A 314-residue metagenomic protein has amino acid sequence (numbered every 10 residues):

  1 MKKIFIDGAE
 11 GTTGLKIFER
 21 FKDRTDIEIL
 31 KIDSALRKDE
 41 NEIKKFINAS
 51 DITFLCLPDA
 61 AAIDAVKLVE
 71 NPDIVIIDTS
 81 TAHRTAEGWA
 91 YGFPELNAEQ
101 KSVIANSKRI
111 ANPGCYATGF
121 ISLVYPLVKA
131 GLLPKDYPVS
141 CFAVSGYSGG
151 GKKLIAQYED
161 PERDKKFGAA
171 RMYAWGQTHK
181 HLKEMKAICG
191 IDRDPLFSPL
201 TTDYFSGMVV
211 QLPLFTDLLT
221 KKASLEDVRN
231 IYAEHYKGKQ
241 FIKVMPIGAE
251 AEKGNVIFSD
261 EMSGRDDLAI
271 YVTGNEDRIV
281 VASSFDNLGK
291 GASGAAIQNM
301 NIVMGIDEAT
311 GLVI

Functional and structural regions predicted by a protein language model:
M1-G168, M172-Y173, T273-N275, T310: N-terminal Rossmann-like NAD(P) cofactor-binding subdomain of oxidoreductases, focused on the glycine-rich
E10-K44, C56, Y137-P138, F142-A143 (+1 more regions): C-terminal substrate-binding/catalytic lobe of Rossmann-fold NAD(P)-dependent oxidoreductases
S80, P213, D286: Anionic group-transfer/hydrolysis microenvironments
I110, V228-I231, A296: PAPS/PAP-binding and catalytic site of the sulfotransferase fold
G119, S224-D227, A292: Short amphipathic alpha-helical segments
P126-A130, F215, I302-I306: Active-site catalytic microenvironments for nucleophilic, acid-base chemistry
K237, S259-I314: C-terminal helical cap and adjacent loop that interface with cofactors, partners, or active-site loops
